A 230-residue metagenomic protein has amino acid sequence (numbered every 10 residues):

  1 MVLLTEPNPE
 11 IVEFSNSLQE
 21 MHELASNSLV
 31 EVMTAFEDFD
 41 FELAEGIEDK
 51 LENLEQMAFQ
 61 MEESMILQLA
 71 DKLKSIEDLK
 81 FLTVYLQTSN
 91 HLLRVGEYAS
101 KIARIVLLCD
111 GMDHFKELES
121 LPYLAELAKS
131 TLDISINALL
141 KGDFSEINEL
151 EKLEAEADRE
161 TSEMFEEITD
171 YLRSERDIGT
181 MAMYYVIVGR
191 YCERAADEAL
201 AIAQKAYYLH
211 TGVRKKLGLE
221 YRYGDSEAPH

Functional and structural regions predicted by a protein language model:
M1-H230: Cytosolic, long alpha-helical scaffolding segments
